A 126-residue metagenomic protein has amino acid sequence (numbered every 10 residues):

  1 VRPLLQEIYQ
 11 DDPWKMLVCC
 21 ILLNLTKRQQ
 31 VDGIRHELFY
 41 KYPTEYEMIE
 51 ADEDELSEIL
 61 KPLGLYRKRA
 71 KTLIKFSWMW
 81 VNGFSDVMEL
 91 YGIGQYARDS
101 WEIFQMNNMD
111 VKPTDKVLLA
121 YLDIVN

Functional and structural regions predicted by a protein language model:
P3-N126: Catalytic cores of DNA base-excision repair glycosylases
